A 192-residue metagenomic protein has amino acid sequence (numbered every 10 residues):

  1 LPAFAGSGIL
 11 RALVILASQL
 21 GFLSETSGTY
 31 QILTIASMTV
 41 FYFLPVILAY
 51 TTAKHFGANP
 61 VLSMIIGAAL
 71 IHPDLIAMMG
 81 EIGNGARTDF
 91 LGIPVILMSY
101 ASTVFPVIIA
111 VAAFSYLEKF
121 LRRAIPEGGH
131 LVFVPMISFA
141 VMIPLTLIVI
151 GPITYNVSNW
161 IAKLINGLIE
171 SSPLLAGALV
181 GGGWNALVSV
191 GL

Functional and structural regions predicted by a protein language model:
L1-N185: Signature of multi-pass transmembrane helix bundles
